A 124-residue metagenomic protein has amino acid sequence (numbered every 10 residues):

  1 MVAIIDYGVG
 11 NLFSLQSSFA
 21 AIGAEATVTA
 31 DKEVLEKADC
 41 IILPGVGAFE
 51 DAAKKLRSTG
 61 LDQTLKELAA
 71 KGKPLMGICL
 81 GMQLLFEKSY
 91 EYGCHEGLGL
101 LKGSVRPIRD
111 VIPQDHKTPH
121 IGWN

Functional and structural regions predicted by a protein language model:
V2-A24: N-terminal beta1-alpha1 ligand-phosphate binding loop
G10, S14, V34, D51: Residue-level recognition of oxygen-bearing side chains
A26-K37: Short acidic low-complexity segments
C40: Short, Asp-centered acidic motifs that coordinate Mg2+ and/or phosphate in catalytic or ligand-binding sites
G45-G47: Short glycine-/small-residue-rich Rossmann-like dinucleotide-binding loops
F49-N124: Cysteine-nucleophile active-site neighborhood
